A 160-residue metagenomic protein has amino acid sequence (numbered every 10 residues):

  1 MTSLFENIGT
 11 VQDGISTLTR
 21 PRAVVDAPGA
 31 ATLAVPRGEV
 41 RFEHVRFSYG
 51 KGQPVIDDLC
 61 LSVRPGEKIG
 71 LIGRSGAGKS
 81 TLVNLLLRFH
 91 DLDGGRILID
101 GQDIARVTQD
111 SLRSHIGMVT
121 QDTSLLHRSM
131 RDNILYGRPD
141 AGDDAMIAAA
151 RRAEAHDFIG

Functional and structural regions predicted by a protein language model:
M1-R20: Cytosolic ends of transmembrane helices, especially the final helix of ABC transmembrane type-1 domains
T19, V24-A27, A31-G160: ABC-type nucleotide-binding domain
